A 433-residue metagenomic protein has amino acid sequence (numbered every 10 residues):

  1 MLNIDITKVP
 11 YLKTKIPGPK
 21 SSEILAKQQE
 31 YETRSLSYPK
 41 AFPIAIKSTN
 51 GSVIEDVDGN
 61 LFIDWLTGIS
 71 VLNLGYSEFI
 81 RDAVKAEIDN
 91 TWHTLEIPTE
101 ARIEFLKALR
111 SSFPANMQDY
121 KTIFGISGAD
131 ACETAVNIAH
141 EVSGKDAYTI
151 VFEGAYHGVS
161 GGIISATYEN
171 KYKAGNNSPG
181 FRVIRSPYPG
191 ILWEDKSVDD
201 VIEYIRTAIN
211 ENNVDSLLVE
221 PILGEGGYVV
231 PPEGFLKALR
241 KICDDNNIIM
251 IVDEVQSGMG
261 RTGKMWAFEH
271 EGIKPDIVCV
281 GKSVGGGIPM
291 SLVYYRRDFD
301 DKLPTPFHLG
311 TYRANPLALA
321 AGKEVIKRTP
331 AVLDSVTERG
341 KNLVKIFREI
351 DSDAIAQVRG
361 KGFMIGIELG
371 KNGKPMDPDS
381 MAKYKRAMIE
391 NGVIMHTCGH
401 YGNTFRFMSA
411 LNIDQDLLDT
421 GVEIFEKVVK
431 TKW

Functional and structural regions predicted by a protein language model:
M1-W433: Conserved N-terminal phosphate-binding loop of PLP-dependent enzymes in the Aspartate aminotransferase
